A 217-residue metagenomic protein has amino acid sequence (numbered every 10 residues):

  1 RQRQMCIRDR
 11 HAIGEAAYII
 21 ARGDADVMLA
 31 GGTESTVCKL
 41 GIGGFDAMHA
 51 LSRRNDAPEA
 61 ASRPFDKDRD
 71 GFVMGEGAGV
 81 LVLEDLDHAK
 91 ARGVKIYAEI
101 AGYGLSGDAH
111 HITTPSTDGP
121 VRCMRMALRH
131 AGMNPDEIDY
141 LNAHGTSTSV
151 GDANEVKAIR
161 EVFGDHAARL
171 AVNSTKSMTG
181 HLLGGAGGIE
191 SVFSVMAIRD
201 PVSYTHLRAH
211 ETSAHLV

Functional and structural regions predicted by a protein language model:
Q2-D9, T205-T212: Conserved small/polar residues in nucleotide/adenosyl-binding loops
Q4, R8, S174-M178, L183-G184: Active-site nucleophile and cofactor-binding loops and adjacent substrate-binding regions of central metabolic enzymes
D9, A16, F45, V82 (+4 more regions): Conserved small-residue
A12, C123-A131, A158, V162 (+2 more regions): Stable alpha-helical structural segments in soluble proteins, enriched in small hydrophobic residues
I19-R22, I42-N55, D118-G119, N154-H166: A glycine- and small-aliphatic-rich helix-loop capping segment at beta-alpha/alpha-beta transitions that lines
E34-D66: Phosphate/pyrophosphate-binding betaalpha-module
D56-A131, Y140: Condensing-enzyme catalytic core mediating Claisen C-C bond formation in acyl metabolism
A109-P120, T146-F163, L182-I189: Short glycine/threonine-rich loop-to-helix capping motif typified by GTGT followed within a few residues by an Asp-Pro
